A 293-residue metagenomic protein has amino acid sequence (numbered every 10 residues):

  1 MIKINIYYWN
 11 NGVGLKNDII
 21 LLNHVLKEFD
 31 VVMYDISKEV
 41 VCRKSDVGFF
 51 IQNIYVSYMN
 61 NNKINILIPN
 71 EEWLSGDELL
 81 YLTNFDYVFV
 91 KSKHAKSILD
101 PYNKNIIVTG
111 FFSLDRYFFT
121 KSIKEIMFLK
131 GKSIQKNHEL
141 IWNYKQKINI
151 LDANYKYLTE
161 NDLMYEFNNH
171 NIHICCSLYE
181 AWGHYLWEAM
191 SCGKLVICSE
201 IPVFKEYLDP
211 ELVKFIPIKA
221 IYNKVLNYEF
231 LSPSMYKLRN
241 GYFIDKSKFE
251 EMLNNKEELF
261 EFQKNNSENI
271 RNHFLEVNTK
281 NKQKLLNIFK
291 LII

Functional and structural regions predicted by a protein language model:
M1-Q52, S234, F243, T279-K284 (+1 more regions): N-terminal pre-catalytic "stem/leader" segment of glycosyltransferase-like enzymes
N5, N23-P101: Extended catalytic core of nucleotide-activated donor transferases of GT-like folds
K16, L114-N161: Conserved catalytic-core segment of nucleotide-activated headgroup transferases in glycan assembly
N105-F118, N154-K156, K219-Y222: Short beta-strand->alpha-helix junction loop in the catalytic core of nucleotide-activated group-transfer enzymes
M164, L186-S191, P202-E206: Short alpha-helical segment that forms part of, or immediately flanks, the ligand-binding pocket in carbohydrate-active
L178: Aromatic "clamp/platform" in nucleotide-sugar-dependent glycosyltransferases that forms part of the donor/acceptor
L195-C198, K205, F215: Short hydrophobic beta-strand element within catalytic cores of glycosyltransferases and related nucleotide-activated
Y236-K290: A charged, aromatic-enriched C-terminal amphipathic alpha-helix characteristic of glycosyltransferases across folds
